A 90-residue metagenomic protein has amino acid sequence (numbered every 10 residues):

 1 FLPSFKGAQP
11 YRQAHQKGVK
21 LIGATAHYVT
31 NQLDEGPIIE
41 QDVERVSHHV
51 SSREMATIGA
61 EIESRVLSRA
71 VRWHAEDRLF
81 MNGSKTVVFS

Functional and structural regions predicted by a protein language model:
F1-S90: Donor/substrate-binding cores of folate-linked one-carbon enzymes
